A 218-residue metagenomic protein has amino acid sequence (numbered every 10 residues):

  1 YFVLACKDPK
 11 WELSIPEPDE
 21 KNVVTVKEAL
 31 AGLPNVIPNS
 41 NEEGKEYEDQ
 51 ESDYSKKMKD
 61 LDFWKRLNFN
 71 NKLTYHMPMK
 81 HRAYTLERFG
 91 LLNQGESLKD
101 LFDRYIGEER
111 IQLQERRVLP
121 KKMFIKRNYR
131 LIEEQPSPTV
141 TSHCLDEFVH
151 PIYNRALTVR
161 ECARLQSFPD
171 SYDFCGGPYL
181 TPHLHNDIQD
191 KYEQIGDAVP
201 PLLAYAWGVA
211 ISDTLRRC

Functional and structural regions predicted by a protein language model:
Y1-S52: Flexible, glycine-/basic-rich loop-and-beta segments that form/coincide with the SAM-dependent methyltransferase
D53-C218: C-terminal target-recognition/interaction regions appended to catalytic cores
